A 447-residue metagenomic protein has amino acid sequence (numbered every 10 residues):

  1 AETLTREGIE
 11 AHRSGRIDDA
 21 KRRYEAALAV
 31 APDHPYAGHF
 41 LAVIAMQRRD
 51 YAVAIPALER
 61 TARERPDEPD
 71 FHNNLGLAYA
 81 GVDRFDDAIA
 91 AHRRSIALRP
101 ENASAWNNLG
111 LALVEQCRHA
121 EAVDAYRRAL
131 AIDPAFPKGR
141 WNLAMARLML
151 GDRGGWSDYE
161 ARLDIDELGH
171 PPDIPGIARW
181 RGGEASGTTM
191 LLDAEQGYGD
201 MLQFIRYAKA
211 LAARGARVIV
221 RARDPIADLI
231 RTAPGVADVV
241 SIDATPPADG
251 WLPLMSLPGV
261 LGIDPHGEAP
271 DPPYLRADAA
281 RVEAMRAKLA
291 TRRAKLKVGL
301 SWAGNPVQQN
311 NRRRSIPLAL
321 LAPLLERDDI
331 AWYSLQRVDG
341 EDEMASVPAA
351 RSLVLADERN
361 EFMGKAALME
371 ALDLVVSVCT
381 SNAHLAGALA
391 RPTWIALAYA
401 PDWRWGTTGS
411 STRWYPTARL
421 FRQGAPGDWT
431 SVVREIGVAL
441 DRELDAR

Functional and structural regions predicted by a protein language model:
A1-L374, C379-R447: Alpha-helical solenoid repeat scaffolds of the TPR/TPR-like class and their adjacent stem/linker regions that mediate
